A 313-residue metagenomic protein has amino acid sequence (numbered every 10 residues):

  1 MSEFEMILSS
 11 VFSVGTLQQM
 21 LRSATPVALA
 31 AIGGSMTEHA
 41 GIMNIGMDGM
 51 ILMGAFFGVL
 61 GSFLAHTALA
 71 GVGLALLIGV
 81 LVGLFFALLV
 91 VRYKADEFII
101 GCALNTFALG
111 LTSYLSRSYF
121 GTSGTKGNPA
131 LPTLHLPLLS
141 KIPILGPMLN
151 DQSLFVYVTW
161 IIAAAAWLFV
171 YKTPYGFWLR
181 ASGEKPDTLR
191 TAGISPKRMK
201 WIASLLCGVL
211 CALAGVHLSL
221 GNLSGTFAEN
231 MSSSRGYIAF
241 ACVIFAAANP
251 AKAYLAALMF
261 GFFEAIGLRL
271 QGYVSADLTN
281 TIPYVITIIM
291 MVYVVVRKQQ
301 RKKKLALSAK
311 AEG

Functional and structural regions predicted by a protein language model:
G15-L64, V72, L76-L77, L81-F98 (+1 more regions): Single transmembrane alpha-helix segments in multi-pass membrane proteins
A30-A31, A55, V59, L109-S113 (+5 more regions): Hydrophobic core segments of alpha-helical transmembrane domains in multi-pass membrane transport and ion-translocation
H39-M43, L84-L138, K172, S233-A251 (+1 more regions): Short loop segments and helix-boundary regions at transmembrane helix junctions of multi-pass inner-membrane proteins
F98-I99, T125-P129, D151-V158, K200 (+4 more regions): Loop-to-transmembrane alpha-helix initiation sites
A108-Y171, V274-T279, L307-G313: Transmembrane helix-bundle core of multi-pass membrane transporters and related energy-transducing complexes
M148-F227, P250-A251, L255: Helix-loop-helix "hairpin" substructures at the membrane interface of multi-pass membrane proteins
E184-R198, L268-G313: Cytosolic-side transmembrane-helix boundaries in multi-pass membrane proteins
C211, G221-Y284: Transmembrane alpha-helical segments in multi-pass inner-membrane proteins
